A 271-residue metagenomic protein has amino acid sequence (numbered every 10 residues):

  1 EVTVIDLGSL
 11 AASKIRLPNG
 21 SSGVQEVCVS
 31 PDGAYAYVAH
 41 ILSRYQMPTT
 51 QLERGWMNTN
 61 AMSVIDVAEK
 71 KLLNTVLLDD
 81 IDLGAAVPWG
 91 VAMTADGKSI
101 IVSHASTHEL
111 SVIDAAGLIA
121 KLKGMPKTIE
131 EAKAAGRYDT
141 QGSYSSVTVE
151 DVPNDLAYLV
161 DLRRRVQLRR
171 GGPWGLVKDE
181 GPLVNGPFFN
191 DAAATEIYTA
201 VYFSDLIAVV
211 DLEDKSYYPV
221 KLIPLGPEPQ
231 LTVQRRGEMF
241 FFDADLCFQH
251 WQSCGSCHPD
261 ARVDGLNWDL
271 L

Functional and structural regions predicted by a protein language model:
E1, V38-T59, I113-K127, A134: Short, conserved, GDST-rich strand-edge loop motifs in beta-rich repeat architectures
L10-G20, A68-V87, L118-G171, V177 (+1 more regions): Surface-exposed loop and turn segments in beta-propeller and other repeat-based domains that flank or scaffold
G23-Q25, N58, V87, S106 (+3 more regions): Beta-rich catalytic cores
P31-G33, A95-G97, F189-A194: Residue-level detector of Asp-centered blade-edge/turn motifs that repeat once per structural unit in beta-propeller
L42-S43, S106, A116, F203 (+1 more regions): Residue-level signature of beta-propeller blades and closely related beta-rich strand-turn architectures in secreted
C247-A261: The canonical Cys-X-X-Cys-His
